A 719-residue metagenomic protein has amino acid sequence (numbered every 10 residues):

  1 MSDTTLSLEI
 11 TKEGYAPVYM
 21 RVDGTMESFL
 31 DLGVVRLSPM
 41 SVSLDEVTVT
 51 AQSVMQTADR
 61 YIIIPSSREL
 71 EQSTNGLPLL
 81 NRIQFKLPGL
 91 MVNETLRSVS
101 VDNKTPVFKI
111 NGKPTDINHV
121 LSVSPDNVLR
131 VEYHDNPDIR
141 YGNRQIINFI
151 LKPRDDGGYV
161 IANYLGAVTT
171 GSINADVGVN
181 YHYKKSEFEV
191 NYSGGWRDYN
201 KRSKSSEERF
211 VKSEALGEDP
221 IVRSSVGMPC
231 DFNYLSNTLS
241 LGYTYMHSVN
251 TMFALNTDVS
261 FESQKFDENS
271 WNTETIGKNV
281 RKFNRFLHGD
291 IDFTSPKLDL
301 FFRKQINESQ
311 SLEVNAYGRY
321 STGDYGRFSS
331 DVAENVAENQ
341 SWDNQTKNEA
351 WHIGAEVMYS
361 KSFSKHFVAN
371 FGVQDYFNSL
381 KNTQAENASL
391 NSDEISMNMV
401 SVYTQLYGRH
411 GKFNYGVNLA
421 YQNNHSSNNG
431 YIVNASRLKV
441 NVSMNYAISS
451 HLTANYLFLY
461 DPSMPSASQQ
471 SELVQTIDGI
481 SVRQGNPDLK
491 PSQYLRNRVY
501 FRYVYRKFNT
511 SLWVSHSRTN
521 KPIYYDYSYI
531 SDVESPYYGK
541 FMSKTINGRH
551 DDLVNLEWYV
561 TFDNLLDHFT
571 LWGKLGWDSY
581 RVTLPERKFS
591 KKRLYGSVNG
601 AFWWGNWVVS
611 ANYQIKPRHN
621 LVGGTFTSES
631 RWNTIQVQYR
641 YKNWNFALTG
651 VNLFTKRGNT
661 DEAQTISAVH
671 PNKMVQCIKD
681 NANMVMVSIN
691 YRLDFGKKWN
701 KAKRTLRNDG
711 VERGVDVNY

Functional and structural regions predicted by a protein language model:
T4, E9, E13-L30, S41 (+15 more regions): Membrane-proximal, glycine/serine-rich, low-complexity loop/turn segments characteristic of large bacterial
G158-T169, L419-N428, G485, N497 (+2 more regions): Transmembrane beta-strand segments that form the barrel wall of outer-membrane beta-barrel proteins
A167, K201-V211, P220-T238, F261-T275 (+13 more regions): Extracellular/periplasm-exposed beta-strand and loop segments of Gram-negative cell-envelope proteins, dominated by
G178, L575-W577, S597-R640, W644-K673: C-terminal beta-barrel architecture of Gram-negative outer-membrane proteins
S236-Q264, L287-Y431, S436-N441, A447 (+5 more regions): Face-selective signature of the C-terminal outer-membrane beta-barrel domain
H352-G354, N486, K490, R496 (+3 more regions): Outer membrane beta-barrel strand-and-loop segments of large Gram-negative receptors, especially TonB-dependent
N428-I432, L584-K588, V622-T625: Short, solvent-exposed loop/turn segments at secondary-structure boundaries
